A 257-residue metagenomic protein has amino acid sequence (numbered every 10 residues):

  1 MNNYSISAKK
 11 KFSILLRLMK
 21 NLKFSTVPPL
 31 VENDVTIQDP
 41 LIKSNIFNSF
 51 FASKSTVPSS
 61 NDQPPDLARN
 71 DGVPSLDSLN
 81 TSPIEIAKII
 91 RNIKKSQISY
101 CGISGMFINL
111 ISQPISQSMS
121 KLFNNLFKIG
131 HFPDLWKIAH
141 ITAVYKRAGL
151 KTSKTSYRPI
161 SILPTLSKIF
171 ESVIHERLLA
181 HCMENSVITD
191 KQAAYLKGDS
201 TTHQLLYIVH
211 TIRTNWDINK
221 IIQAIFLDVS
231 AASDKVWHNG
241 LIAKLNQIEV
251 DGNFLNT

Functional and structural regions predicted by a protein language model:
M1-I6, S186-Y195: Short, glycine/acidic-rich hinge or "gate" loops at secondary-structure transitions that mediate conformational
K9-T155, S161, T165-I169, N185 (+1 more regions): Surface-exposed loop/turn segments and immediately adjacent short secondary-structure elements within folded domains
K11, L16-R17, L179, V209-T214: Generic structural signal for well-ordered alpha-helical scaffold segments
K94-I103, T152-I162, H203-N246: Conserved catalytic palm subdomain of right-hand nucleotidyl-transferase polymerases, strongest for RNA-directed enzymes
I103-I111, Q192-K197, F226-A232: Conserved short loop/turn motifs at secondary-structure junctions
I174-Q192, I222: Active-site palm subdomain of RNA-directed nucleic acid polymerases
D251-T257: Acidic/histidine metal-binding catalytic segments
